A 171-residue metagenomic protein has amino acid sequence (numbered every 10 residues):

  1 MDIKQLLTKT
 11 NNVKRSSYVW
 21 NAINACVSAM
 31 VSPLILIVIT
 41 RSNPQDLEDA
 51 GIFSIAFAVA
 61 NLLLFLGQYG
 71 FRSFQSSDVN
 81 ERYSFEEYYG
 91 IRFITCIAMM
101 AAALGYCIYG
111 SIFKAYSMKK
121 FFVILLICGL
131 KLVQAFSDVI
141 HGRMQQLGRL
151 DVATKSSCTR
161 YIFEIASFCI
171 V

Functional and structural regions predicted by a protein language model:
M1-V31, N80-E86, M118-K120, D151: N-terminal membrane topogenesis motif
K9-Y69, M100, L126, L130 (+1 more regions): Signature of the first transmembrane helix
S42-L47, R82, Q146-L147: Helix-loop interface residues and adjacent transmembrane-helix termini in multi-pass membrane transporters, primarily
G51-I52, R82-R92: Membrane-interface alpha-helices at helix entry/exit sites of multi-pass transporters
L64, Y69, R92-V171: Hydrophobic transmembrane helix module of multi-pass membrane transport proteins
